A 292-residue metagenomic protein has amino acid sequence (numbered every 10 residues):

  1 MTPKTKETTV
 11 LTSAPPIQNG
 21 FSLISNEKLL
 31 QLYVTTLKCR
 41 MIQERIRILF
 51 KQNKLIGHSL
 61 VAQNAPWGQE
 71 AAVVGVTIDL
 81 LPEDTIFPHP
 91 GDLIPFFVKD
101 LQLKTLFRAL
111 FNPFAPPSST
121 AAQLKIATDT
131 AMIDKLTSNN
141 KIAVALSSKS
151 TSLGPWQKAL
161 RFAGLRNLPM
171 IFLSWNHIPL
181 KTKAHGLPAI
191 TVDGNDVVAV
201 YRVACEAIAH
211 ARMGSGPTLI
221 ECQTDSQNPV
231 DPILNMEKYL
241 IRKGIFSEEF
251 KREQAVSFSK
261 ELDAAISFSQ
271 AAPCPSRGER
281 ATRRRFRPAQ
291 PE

Functional and structural regions predicted by a protein language model:
M1-A71, V144, I171, Q223-E292: Conserved acidic/glycine
E44-I48, K54-N167: Cofactor-binding active-site loop characterized by glycine-rich and histidine/acidic residues
A115-P116, A121-C274: Glycine-rich ThDP/TPP pyrophosphate-binding loop and its adjacent helix/strand module within ThDP-dependent enzymes
